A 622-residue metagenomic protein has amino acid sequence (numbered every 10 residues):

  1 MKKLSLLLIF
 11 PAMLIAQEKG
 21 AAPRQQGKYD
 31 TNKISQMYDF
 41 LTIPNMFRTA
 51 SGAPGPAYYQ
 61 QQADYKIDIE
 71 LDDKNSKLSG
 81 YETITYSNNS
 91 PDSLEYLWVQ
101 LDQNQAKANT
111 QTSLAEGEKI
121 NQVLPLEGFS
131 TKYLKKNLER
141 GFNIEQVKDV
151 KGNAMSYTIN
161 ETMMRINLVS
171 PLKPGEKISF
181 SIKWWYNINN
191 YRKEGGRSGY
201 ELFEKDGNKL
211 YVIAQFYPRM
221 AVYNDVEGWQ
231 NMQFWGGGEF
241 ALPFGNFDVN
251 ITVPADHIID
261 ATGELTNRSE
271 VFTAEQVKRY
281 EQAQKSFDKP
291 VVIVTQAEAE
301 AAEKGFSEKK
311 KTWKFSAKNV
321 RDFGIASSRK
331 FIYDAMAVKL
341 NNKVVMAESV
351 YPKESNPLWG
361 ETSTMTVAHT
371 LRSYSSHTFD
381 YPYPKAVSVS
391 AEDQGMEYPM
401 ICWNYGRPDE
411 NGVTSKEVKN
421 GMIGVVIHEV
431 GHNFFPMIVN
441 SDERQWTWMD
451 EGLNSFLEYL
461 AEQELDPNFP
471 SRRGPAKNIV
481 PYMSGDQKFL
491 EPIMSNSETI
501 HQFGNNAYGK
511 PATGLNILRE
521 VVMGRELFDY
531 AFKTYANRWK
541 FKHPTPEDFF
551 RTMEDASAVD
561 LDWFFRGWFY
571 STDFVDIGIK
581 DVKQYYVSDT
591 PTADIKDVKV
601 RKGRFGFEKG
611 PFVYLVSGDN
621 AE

Functional and structural regions predicted by a protein language model:
G20-K28, D68, K77, S87 (+4 more regions): A surface-exposed beta-strand-loop module
G20-Q100: Early extracytoplasmic/domain-onset interaction patches
K28, N32-P44, R48-T49, F315 (+1 more regions): Hydrophobic alpha-helical and helix-loop surface patches within well-folded domains that function as non-catalytic
E82-I84, N88, L101-Q103, E176-N190 (+2 more regions): Short, hydrophobic/aromatic-enriched beta-strand segments in well-ordered soluble domains
Y86-S90, V616-S617, E622: Asparagine-centered strand-capping/turn motif at beta-strand->loop junctions
W98-G152, T252-H257: Solvent-exposed beta-hairpin/edge-strand motifs
N109-L124, W185-F247, R268: Glycine/proline-rich low-complexity spacer/linker segments in large multi-domain proteins
P218-W229, W235-I427, F456: Hydrophobic helix-coil surface modules that form long, contiguous segments used for peptide/substrate interaction
